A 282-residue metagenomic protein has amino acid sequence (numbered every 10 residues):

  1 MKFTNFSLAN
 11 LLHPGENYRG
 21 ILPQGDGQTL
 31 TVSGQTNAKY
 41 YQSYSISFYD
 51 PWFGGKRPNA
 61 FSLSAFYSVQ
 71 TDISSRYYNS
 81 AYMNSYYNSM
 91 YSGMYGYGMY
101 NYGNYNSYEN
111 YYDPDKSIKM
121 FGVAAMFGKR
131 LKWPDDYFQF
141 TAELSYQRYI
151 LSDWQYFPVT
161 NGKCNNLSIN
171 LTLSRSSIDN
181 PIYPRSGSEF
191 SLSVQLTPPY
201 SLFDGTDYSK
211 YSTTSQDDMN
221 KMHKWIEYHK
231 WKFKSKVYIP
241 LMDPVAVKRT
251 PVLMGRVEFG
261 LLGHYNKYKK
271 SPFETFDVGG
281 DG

Functional and structural regions predicted by a protein language model:
M1-Y183: Gram-negative/organellar outer-membrane beta-barrel architecture
K2, S152-G282: C-terminal outer-membrane beta-barrel translocator/porin domains of Gram-negative envelope proteins and their
